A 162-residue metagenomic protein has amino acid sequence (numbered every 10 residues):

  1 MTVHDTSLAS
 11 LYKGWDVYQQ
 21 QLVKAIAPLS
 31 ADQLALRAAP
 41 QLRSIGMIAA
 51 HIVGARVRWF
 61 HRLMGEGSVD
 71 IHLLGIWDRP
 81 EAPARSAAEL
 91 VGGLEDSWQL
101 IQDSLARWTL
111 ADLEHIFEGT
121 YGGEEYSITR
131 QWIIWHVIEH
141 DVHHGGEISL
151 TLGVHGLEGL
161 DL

Functional and structural regions predicted by a protein language model:
M1-G14: Extreme N-terminal tail/first-helix region
Y12-D16, Q20-I26, Q33-D78, G119-L162: Short, contiguous alpha-helical
Q20, K24, P28, D96-D103 (+2 more regions): A generic structural signal for well-ordered alpha-helical segments enriched in polar/charged residues
S30-D32, L73, T109, L113: Glycine-rich, flexible loop/turn motifs
E81-E118, T129-H140: Acidic/histidine-rich alpha-helical segments that form the ligand environment of transition-metal centers
